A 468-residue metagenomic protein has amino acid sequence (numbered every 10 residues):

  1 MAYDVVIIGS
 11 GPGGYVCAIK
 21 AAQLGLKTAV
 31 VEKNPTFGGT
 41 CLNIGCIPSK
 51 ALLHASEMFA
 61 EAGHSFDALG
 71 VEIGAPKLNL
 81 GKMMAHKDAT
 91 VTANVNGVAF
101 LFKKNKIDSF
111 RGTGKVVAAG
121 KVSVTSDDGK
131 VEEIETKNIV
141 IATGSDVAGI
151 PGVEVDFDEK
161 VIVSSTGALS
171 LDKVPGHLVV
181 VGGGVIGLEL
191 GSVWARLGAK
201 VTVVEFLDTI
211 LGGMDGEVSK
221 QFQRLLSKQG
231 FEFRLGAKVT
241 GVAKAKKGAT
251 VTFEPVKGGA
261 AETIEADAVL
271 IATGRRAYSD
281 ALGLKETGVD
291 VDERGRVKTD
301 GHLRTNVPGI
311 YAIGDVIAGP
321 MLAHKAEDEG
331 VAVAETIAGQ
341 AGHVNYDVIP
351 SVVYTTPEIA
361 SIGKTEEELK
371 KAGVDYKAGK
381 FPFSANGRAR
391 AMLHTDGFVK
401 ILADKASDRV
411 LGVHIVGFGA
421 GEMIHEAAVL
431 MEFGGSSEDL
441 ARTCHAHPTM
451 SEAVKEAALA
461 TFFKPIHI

Functional and structural regions predicted by a protein language model:
M1-Y3, I19-L26, E32-V174, T202 (+8 more regions): Glycine-rich flavin
V6-I8, G114, I134-G144, V180-V181 (+2 more regions): Short hydrophobic core segments
I8-G13, C17, A22-N34, I47 (+3 more regions): Flexible, glycine-rich terminal cap/loop adjacent to redox cofactors in electron-transfer oxidoreductases
G9-P12, V181-G184, D315: Glycine-rich Rossmann-fold phosphate-binding loop(s) that bind the pyrophosphate of adenine dinucleotide cofactors
G13-K20, I162, G187-L190, R196 (+2 more regions): Short glycine/serine/threonine-rich phosphate/pyrophosphate-binding segments that cradle anionic phosphate groups
C46, T143-K200, V204, Q229-E232 (+3 more regions): Glycine-rich dinucleotide-binding loop and its adjacent helix/turn
D156-V174, T263-I337, E422: FAD-site-proximal beta/loop scaffold in flavoenzymes
